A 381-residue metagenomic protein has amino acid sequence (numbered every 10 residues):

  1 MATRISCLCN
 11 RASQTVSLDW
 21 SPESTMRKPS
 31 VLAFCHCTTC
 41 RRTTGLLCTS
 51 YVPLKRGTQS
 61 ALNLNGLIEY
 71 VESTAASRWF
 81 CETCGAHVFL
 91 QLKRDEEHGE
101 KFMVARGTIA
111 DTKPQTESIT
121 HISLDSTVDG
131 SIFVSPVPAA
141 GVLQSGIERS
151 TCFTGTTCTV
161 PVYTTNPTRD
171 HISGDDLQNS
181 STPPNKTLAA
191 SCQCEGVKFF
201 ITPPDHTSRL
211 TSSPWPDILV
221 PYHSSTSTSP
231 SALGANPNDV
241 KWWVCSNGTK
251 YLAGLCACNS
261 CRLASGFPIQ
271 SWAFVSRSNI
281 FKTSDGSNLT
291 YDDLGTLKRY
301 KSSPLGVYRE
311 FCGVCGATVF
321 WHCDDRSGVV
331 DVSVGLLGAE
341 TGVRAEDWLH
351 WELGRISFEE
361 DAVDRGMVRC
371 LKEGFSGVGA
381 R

Functional and structural regions predicted by a protein language model:
M1-S191, G196-R381: A short Gly-Trp-Pro
